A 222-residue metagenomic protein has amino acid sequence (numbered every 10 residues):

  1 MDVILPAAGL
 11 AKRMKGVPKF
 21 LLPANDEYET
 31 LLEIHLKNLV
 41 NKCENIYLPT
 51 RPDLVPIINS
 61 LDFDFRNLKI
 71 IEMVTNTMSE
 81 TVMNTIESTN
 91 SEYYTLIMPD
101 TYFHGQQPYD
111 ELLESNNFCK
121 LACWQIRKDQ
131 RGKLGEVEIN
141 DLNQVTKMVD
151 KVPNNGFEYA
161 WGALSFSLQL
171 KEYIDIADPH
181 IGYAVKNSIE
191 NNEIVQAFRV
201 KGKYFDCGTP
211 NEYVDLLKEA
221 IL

Functional and structural regions predicted by a protein language model:
M1-V55: N-terminal glycine-rich phosphate-binding loop and ensuing alpha1 helix
D2, E44-I46, Y93, F118-C119 (+1 more regions): Residues at the starts of beta-strands that form the adenosine-phosphate
G9, D100, T209: Active-site glycine-centered loops adjacent to acidic/histidine catalytic or metal-binding residues that shape
M14, I57-L61, L216: Hydrophobic packing residues within well-ordered alpha-helices of enzyme cores
L21, V137-I139, A197: A structural signal for short hydrophobic beta-strand segments in well-ordered beta-sheet cores
L31-H35, E80-N84, A184: Well-ordered alpha-helical segments embedded in enzymatic catalytic cores
V55-I139: Conserved beta-loop-beta/alpha segment of the NTase-like Rossmann-fold superfamily that binds/positions NTPs
D110-L113, Q144-L222: Catalytic-core segments of class I nucleotidyltransferases/pyrophosphorylases that form NMP-activated intermediates
